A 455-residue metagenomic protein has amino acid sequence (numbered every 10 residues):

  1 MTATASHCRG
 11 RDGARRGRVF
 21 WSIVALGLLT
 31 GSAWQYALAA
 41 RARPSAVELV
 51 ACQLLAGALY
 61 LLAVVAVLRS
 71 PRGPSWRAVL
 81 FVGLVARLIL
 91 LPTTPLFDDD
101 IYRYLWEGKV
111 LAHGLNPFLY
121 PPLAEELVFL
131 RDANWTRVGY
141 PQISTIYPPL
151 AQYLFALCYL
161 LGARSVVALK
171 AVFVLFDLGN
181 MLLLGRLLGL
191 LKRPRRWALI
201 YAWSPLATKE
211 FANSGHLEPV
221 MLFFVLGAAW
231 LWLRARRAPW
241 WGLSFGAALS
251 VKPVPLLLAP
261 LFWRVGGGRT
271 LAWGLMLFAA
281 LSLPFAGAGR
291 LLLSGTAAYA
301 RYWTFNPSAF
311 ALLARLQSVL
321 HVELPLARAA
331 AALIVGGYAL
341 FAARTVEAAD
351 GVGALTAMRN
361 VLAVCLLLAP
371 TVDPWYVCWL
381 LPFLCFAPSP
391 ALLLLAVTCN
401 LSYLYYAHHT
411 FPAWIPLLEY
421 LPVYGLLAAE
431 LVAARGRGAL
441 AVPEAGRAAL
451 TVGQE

Functional and structural regions predicted by a protein language model:
M1-I89, G189, D350, A354-L355 (+2 more regions): Start-transfer (signal-anchor) and selected internal transmembrane alpha helices of multi-pass inner/ER membrane
L59-R69, L157, V167-L191, G227 (+1 more regions): Transmembrane-helix motifs of polytopic, lipid-linked glycan transferases
G73-A78, L184-L206, A235-R236: Transmembrane-helix signature of polytopic, membrane-embedded enzymes that assemble or transfer cell-envelope glycans
G73-V172: Intramembrane catalytic core of multi-pass membrane enzymes that act on lipidic substrates
V79-A86, G266-A286: Hydrophobic alpha-helical membrane-interfacial segments at the cytosolic entry of transmembrane helices
G179-L183, V220-R237, L362: Specific aromatic-rich, kink-prone transmembrane helix
A279, A300-P374, G453-E455: Aromatic/glycine/proline-enriched transmembrane-helix motif characteristic of membrane-embedded glycan-assembly enzymes
W303, S389-E455: Aromatic-enriched
